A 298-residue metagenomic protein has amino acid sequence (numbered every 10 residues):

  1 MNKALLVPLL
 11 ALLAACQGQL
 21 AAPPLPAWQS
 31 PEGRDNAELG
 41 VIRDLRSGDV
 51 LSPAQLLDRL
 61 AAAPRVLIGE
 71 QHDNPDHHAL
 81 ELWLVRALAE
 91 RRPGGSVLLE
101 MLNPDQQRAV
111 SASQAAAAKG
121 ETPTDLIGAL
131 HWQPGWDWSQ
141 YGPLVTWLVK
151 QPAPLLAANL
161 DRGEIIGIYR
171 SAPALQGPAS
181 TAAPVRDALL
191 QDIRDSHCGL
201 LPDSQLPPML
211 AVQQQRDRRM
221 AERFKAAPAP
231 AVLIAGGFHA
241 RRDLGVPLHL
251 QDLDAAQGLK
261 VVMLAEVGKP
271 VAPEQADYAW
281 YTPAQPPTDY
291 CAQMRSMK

Functional and structural regions predicted by a protein language model:
L12-A15: C-terminal motif of bacterial Sec signal peptides marking the signal peptidase cleavage site
Q17-A63: N- or domain-start disorder-to-order transition segments that initiate the globular core
A22-P31, A37, V145, Q215 (+2 more regions): C-terminal regions of proteins
A37-L39, A61-Q71, P123-G128: Acidic/histidine-rich, surface-exposed loop or edge segments in extracytoplasmic proteins
G48-D49, P53-A89: Zymogen propeptides
H72-A79, W83-L98, P104-A115: Membrane-embedded segments
G95-S96, M101, Q107-A227: A substrate-binding/cap region within the structured catalytic cores of diverse enzymes
S96-L102, K260-A265: Short internal beta-strands
